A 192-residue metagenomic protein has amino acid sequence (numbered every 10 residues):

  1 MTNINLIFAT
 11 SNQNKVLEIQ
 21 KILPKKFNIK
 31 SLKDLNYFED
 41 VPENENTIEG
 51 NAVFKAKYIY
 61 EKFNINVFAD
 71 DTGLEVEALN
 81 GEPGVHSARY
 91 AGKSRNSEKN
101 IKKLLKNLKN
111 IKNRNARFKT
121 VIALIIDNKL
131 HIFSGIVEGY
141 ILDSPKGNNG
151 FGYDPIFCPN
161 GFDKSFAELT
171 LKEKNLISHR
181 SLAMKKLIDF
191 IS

Functional and structural regions predicted by a protein language model:
T2-I7, Q13-S192: Anionic-ligand binding patches
